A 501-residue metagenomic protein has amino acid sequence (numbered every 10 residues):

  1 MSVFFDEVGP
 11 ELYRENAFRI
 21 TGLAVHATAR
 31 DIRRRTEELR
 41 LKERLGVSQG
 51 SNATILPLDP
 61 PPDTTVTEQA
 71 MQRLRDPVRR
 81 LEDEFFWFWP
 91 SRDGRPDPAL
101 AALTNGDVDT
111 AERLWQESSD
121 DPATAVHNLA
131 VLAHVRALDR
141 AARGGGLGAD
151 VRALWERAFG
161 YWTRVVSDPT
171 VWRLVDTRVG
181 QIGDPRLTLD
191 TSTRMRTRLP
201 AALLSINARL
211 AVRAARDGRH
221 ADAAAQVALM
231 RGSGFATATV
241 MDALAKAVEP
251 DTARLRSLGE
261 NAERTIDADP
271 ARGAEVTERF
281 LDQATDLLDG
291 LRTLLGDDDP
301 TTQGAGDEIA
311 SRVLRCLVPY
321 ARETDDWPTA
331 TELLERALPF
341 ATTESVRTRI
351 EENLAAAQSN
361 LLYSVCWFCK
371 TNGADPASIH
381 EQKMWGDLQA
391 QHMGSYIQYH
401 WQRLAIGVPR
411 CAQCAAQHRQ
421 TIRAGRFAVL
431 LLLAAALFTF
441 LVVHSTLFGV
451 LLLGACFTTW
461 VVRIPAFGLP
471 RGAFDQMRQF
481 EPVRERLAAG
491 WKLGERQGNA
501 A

Functional and structural regions predicted by a protein language model:
M1-R30, R34, R40-E43, V47-A70 (+9 more regions): A composition-biased, non-transmembrane "mature-region" signal
A70-L81: PDZ-domain C-terminal substructure recognizer with occasional recognition of PDZ-binding tails
F88-A101, D120-A141, E156-E275, D282-D289 (+2 more regions): Amphipathic alpha-helical repeat scaffolds of TPR domains
A102-L114, S118: Compositionally biased low-complexity segments at domain edges in trafficked proteins and select soluble regulators
D107, R219, D326, V443-T446: Short, solvent-exposed helix-helix connector turns and helix-capping sites enriched in acidic/polar residues
Q116-D121, P339-F340: Solenoid-like repeat scaffolds
R423-P470: Transmembrane alpha-helical hairpins and terminal membrane-anchor modules
